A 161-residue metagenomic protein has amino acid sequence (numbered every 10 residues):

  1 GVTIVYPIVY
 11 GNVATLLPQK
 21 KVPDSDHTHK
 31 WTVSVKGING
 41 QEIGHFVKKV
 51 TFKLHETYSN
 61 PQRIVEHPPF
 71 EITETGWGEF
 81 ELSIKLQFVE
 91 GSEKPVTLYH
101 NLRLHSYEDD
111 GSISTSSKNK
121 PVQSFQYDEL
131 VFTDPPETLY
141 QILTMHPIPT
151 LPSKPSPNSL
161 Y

Functional and structural regions predicted by a protein language model:
G1-P18: Short, compositionally biased P/S/T/A/G/V-rich stretches that sit at domain boundaries
T15-P135: Compact, well-ordered interaction domains used in eukaryotic information-processing assemblies
V131-Y161: Amphipathic alpha-helical scaffold segments
